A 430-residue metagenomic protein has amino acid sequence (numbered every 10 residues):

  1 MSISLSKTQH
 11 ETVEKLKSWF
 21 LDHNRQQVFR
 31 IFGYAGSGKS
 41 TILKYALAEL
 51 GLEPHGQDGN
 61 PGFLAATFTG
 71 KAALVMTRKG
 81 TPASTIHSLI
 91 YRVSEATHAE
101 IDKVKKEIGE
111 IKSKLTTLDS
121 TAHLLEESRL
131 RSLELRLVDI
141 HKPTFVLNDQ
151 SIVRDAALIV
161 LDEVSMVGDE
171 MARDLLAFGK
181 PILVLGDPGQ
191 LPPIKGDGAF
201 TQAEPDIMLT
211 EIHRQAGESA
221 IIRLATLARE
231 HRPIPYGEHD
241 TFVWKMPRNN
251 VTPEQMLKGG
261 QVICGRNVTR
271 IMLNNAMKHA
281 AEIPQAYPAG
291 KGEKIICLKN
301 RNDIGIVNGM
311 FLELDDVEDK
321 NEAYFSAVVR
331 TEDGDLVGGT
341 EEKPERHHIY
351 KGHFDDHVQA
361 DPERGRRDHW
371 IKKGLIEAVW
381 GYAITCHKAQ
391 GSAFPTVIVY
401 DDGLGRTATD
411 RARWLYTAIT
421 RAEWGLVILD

Functional and structural regions predicted by a protein language model:
I3-H23: N-terminal pre-P-loop "Q-motif" helix
L5, A65, V262: Conserved SAM-binding loop
Q9, R30-A46, P61, F68-K71 (+6 more regions): Conserved helicase motor core of SF1/SF2 NTP-dependent helicases
N24-F29: Pre-Walker A (Motif I) flank of P-loop NTPase domains
Y34-L43, R78, P82-I86, R92-S94 (+2 more regions): Core RecA-like ATPase module of SF1/SF2 helicases and allied nucleic-acid translocases
A48-G62: Post-Walker A helix-loop "phosphate-sensing" segment adjacent to the P-loop in P-loop NTPases
L64-I152, I384: Inter-Walker segment of RecA-like/P-loop motor cores
R232-N274: Helicase P-loop NTPase motor core
